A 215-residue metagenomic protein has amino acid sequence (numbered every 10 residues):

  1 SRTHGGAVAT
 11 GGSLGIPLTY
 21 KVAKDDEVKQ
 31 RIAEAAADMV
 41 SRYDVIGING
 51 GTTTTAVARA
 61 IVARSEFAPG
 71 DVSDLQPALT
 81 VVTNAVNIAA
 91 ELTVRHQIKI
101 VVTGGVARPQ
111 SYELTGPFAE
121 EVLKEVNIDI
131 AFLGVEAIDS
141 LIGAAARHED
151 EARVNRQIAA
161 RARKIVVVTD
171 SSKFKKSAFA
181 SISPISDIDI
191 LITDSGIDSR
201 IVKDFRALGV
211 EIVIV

Functional and structural regions predicted by a protein language model:
S1-T52, A58-V81, V94-Q97: HTH-adjacent hinge/linker in prokaryotic transcriptional regulators
R2, E66, V72, V82-V215: Conserved phosphate- and dinucleotide-binding cores of soluble alpha/beta proteins, encompassing both enzyme active
V57-A58, S177: Short, Lys/Arg- and Gly-enriched loop/turn segments at beta-strand edges
